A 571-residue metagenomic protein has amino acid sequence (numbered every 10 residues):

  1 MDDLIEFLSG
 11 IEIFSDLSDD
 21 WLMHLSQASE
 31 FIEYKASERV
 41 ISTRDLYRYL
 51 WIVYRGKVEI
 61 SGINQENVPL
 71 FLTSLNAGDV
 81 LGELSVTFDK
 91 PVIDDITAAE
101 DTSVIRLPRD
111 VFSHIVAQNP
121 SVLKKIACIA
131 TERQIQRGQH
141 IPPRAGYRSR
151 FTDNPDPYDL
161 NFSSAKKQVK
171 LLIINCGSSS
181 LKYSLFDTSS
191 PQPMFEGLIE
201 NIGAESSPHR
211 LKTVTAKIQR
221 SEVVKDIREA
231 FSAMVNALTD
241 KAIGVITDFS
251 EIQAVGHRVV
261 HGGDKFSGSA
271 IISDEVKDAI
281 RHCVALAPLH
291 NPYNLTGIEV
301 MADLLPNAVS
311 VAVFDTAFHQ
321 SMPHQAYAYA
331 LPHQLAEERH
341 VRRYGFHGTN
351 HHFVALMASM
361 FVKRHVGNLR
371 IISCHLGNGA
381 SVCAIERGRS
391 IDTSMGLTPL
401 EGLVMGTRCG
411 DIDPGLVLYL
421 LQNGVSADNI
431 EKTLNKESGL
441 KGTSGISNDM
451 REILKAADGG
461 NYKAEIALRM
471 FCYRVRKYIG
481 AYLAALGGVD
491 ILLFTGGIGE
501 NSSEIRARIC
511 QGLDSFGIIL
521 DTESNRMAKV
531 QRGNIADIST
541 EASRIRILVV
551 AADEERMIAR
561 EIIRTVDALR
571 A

Functional and structural regions predicted by a protein language model:
L4, W21-H24, P91-D94, D110-R148: A small-molecule sensor/coupling module
I5, S9-L70, D79-L81: Regulatory nucleotide-sensing modules
L70-C128: Cyclic-nucleotide recognition modules
A165-H209, R370-S390: Gly/Thr-rich phosphate-binding beta-strand-loop-beta motif of the actin/hexokinase/Hsp70
L238, A242-H290, V309, A317-A326: Short beta-strand-loop/turn "lid" adjacent to the catalytic site in phosphate-handling enzymes
F318-Q422: Glycine-rich phosphate-binding loop of actin/hexokinase-like ATP-binding domains
N423-A467: A mobile "lid/hinge" subdomain adjacent to the ATP/sugar-phosphate binding pocket shared across diverse ATP-dependent
E465, R469-A485, V489, G499-R570: Internal helix-turn-beta structural module
